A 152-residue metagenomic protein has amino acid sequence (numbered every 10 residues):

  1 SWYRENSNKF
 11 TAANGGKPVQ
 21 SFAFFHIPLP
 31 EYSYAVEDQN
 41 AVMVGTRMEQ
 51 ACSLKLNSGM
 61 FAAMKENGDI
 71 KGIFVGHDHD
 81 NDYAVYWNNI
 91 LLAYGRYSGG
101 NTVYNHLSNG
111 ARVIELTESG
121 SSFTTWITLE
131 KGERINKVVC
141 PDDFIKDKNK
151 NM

Functional and structural regions predicted by a protein language model:
S1-D78, D82: His/acidic metal-ligating clusters that form di-metal
M60-N67, N81-M152: Binuclear metal-dependent phosphoesterase catalytic core
